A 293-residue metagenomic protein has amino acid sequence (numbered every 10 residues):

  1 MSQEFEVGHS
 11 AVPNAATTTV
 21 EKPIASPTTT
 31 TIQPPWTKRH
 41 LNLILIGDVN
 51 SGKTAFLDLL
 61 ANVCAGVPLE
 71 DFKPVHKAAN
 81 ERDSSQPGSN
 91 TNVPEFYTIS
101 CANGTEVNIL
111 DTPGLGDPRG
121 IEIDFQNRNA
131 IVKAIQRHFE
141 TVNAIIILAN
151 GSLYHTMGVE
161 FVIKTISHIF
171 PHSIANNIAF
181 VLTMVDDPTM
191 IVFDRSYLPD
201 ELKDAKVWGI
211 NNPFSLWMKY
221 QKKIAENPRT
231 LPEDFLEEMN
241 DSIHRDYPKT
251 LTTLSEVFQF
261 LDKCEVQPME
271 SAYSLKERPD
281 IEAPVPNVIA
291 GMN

Functional and structural regions predicted by a protein language model:
M1-E6, P213: PEST-like, low-complexity acidic/proline-rich intrinsically disordered segments, predominantly at protein N-termini
F5-P13, V20, I24: Hydrophobic/aromatic hotspots within intrinsically disordered, low-complexity regions
V12, I32, W36, N293: Cys/His-coordinated Zn2+-binding motifs and related Cys/His-dense segments, i.e., zinc fingers/knuckles in modular
T17-T18, P23-I24, T29-K263: Globular "head" domains of long coiled-coil molecular machines
C264-N293: Long, non-membrane, amphipathic alpha-helices that form coiled-coils
